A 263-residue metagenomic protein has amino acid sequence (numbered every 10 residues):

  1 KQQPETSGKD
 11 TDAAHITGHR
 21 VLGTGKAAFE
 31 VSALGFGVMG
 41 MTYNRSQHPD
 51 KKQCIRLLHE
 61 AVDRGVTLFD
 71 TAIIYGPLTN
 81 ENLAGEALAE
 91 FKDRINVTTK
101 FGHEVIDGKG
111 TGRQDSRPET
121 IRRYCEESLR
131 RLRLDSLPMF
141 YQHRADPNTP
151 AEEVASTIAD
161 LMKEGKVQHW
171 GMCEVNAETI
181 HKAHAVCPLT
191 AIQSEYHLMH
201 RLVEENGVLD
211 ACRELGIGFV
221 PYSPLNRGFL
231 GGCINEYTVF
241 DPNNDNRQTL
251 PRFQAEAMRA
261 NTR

Functional and structural regions predicted by a protein language model:
K1-N96: N-terminal binding-site loop/beta-alpha segment at the start of enzyme catalytic domains that lines or forms
G8-D12, I16, A145-R263: Beta/alpha (TIM)-barrel catalytic core signal, keyed to glycine-rich beta->alpha loops juxtaposed to Asp/Glu that bind
F36, C54, F69, A84 (+8 more regions): Conserved, mostly hydrophobic/aromatic
G37, A72-Y75, F140-H143, C173 (+1 more regions): Conserved residues at the C-terminal ends of beta-strands
M39-K52, D107-R122, H143-N148: Active-site mouth loops of central-metabolism enzymes
H48-A61, S116-L132, N176-K182: Short, acidic/polar
E60, R64, R131-L132, G165 (+1 more regions): Structural motif
R94-I106: A short, structured active-site edge motif that brings together acidic residues
